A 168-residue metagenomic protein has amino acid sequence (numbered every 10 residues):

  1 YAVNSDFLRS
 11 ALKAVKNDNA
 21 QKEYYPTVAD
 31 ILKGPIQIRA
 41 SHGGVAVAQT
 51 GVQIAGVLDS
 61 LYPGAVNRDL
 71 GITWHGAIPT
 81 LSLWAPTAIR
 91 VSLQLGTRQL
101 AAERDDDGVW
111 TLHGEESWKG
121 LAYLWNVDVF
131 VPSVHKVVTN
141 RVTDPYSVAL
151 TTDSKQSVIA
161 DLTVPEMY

Functional and structural regions predicted by a protein language model:
A2-G76, T80, Q99, D105-Y168: The feature marks proteins involved in alpha-glucan
W84-R90, W118: Short proline/glycine-enriched turn/loop motifs at strand-loop junctions of beta-rich domains
V91-L93, Y123: Short beta-strand elements bearing conserved aromatic residues within extracellular beta-rich modules
G96: Extended, well-structured beta-strand/loop surface patches that form recognition or cofactor-anchoring regions within
